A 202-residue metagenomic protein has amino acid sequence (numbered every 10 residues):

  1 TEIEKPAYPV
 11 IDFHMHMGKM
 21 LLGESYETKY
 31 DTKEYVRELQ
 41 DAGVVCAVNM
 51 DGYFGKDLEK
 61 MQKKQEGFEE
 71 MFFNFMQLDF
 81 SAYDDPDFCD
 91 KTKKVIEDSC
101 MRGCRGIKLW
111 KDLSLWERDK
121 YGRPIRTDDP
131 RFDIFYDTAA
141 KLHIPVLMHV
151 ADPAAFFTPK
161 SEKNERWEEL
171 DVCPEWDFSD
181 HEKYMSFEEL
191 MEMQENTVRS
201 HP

Functional and structural regions predicted by a protein language model:
T1-G67, D90: An N-terminally biased module of ancient metal coordination in phosphate/nucleic-acid-related enzymes
P6-A7, E70-M71, P202: A short helix-to-beta-strand connector/capping loop
I11-F13, M148, P202: Single, functionally critical "micro-switch" positions that shape active/binding sites and transmembrane helices
S25-K29, F54, D85-C89, I125-D129 (+1 more regions): A conditional alpha-helix N-cap/helix-loop micro-motif detector
E34, K94, I134, E192-M193: Short Gly/charged-rich anion-binding patches and loops
E38-L39, S99, A139, T197: Generic structural signal for hydrophobic
L58-E182: Active-site gating/metal-coordination segments in enzymes
C173, H181-H201: Conserved N-terminal glycine/acidic-rich loop preference
